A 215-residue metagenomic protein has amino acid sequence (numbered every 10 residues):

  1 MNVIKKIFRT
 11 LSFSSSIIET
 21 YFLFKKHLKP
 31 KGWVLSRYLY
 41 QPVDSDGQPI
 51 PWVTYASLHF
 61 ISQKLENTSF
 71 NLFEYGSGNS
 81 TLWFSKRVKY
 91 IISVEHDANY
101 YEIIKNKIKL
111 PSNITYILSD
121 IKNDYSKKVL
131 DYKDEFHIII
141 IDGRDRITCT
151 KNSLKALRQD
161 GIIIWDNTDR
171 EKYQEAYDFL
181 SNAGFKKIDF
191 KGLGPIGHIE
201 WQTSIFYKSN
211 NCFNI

Functional and structural regions predicted by a protein language model:
M1-W52: Membrane-proximal basic amphipathic "stem/tether" segments
P51-K122: SAM cofactor-binding core of SAM-dependent methyltransferases, primarily the Rossmann-like beta-alpha-beta module
T68-S69, V88, F136, D160 (+1 more regions): Short, well-ordered alpha-helix to beta-strand connector turns
N71-E74, I92-S93, H137-I141, I163-D166: Short catalytic-loop micro-motif centered on adjacent basic/acidic residues
S112-S119, I138-I140, F185-G192: A polyampholytic, Gly/Pro-enriched intrinsically disordered region
D120, D124-L130: Surface-exposed interaction regions that form or flank ligand-binding interfaces
K128-I138: A short acidic, Gly/Pro-enriched loop at the edge of an enzyme's catalytic core that lines a small-molecule cofactor
R144-I215: C-terminal substrate-binding/active-site "lid" region of AdoMet-derived donor-dependent transferases
